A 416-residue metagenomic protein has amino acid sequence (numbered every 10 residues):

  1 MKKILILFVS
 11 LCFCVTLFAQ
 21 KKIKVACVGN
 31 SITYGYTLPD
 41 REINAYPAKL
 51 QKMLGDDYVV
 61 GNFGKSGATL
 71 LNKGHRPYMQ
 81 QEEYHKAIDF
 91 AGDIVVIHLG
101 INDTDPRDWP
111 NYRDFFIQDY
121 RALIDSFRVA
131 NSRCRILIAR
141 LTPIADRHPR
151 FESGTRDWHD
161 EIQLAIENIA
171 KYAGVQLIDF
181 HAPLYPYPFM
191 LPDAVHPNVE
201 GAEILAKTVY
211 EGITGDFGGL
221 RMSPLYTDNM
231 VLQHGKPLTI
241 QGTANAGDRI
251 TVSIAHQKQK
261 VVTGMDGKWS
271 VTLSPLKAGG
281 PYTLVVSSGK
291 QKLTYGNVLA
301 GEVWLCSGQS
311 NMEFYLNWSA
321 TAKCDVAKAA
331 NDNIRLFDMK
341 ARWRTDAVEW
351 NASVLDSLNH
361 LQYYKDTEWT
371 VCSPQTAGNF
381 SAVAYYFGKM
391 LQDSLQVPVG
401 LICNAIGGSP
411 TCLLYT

Functional and structural regions predicted by a protein language model:
M1, Q20-K21, K52, Y78-D216 (+1 more regions): Alpha-helical cap/lid subdomain in secreted, periplasmic, or secretory-pathway luminal O-acyl-processing enzymes
M1-Q20: Bacterial Sec-dependent N-terminal signal peptides
K21-C27, I32-R121, D157, N297 (+5 more regions): Conserved SGNH/GDSL esterase-like catalytic core that processes O-acyl groups on lipids and polysaccharides
G218-R221: Proline/serine/threonine-rich low-complexity linkers at boundaries of modular beta-sandwich domains
S223-N229: Short, solvent-exposed loop/edge segments of extracellular or virion-exposed proteins
M230-H234: Short, solvent-exposed loop/linker segments at the N-terminal edge of repeated beta-sheet extracellular domains
K236-I240: Structural beta-strand segments of beta-rich domains
Q241-Y315, S319-T321: Extended acidic/polar, glycine-enriched regions that form or flank non-catalytic beta-rich accessory modules
